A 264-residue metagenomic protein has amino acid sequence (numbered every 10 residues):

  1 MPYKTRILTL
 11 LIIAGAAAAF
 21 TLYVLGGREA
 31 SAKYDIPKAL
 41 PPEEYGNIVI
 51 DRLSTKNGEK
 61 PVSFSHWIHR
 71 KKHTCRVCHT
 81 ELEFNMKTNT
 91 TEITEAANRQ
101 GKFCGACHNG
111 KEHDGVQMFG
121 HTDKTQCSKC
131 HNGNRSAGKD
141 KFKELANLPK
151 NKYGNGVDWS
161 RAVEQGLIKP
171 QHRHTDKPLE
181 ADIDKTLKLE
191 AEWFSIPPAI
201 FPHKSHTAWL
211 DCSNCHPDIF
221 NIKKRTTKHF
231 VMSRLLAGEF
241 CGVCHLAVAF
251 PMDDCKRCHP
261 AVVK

Functional and structural regions predicted by a protein language model:
M1-K60, K71, G120-P197, A208 (+1 more regions): N-terminal export/targeting leaders of redox proteins
K56-W67, H73-L148, E180-D184, K188-K264: Inter-heme linker and motif-flanking segments adjacent to c-type heme-binding CXXCH motifs in c-type cytochromes
